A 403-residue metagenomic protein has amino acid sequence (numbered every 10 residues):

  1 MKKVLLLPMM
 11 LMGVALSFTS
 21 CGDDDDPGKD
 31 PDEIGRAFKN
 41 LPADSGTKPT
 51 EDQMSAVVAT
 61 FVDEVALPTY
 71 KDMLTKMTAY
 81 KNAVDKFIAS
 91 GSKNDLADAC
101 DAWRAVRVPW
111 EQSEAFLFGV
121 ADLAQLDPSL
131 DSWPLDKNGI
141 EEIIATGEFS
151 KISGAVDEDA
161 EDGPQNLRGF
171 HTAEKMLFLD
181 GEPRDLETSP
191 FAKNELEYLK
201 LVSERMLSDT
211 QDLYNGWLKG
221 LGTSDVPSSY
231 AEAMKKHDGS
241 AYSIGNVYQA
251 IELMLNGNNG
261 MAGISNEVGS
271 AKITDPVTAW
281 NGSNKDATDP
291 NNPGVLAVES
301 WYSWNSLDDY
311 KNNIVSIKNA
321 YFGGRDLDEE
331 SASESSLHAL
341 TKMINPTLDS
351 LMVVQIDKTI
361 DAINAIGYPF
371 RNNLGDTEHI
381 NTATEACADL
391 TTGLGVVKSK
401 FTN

Functional and structural regions predicted by a protein language model:
M1-V4: Positively charged n-region of N-terminal signal peptides that target proteins for export
L6-L11: Sec-dependent N-terminal signal peptides
V14-A15, R325: Hydrophobic alpha-helical membrane context
L16-S20: C-terminal motif of bacterial Sec signal peptides marking the signal peptidase cleavage site
G22-D25: Bacterial signal peptide processing site
K29-N403: Mature extracytoplasmic or organellar-lumen-exposed domains after removal of signal/transit peptides
